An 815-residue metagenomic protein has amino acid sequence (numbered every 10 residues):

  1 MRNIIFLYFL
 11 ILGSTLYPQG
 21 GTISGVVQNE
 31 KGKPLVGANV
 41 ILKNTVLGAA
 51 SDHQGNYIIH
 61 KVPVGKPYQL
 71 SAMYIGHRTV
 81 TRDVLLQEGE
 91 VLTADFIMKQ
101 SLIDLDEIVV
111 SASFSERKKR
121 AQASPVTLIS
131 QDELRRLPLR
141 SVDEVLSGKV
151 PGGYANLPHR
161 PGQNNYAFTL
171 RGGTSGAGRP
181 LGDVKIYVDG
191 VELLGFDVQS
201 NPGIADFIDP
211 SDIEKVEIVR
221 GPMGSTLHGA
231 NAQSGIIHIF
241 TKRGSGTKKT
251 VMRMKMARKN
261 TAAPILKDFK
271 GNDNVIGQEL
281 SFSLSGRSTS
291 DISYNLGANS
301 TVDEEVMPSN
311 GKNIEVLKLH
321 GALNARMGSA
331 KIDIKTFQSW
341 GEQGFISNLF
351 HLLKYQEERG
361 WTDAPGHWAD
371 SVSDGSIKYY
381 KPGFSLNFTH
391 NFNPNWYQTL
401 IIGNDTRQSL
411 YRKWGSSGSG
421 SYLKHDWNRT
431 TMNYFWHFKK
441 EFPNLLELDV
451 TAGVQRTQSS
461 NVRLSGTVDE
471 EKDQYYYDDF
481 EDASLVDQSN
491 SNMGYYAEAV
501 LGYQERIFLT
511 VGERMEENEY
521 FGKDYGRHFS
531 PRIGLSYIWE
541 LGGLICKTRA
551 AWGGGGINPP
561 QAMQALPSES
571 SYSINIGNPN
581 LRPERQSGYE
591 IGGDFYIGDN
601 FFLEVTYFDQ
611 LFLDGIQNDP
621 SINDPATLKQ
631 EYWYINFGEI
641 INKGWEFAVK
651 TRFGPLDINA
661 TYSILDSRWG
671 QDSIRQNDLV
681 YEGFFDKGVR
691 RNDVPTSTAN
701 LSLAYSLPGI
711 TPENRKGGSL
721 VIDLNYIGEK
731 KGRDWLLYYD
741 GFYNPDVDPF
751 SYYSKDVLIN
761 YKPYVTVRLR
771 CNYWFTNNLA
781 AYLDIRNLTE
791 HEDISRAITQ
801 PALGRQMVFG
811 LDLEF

Functional and structural regions predicted by a protein language model:
Q28-K33, A38-K43, S71-R78, Q87 (+2 more regions): Short, acidic, small-residue-rich periplasmic hinge/interaction motif at the N-terminus of Gram-negative outer-membrane
Y57-H60, V191-R220: Short acidic/polar hinge/loop motifs at secondary-structure boundaries that mediate gating or recognition
E144-V191, K215, S225-K242: Extracytoplasmic beta-strand/coil segments of soluble accessory domains associated with Gram-negative outer-membrane
P264-S285, H367-N387, N391, N404 (+5 more regions): Outer-membrane beta-barrel transmembrane domain signature of Gram-negative proteins, especially the mid-to-C-terminal
S281, R429-N433, D482, Q488 (+6 more regions): Outer membrane beta-barrel strand-and-loop segments of large Gram-negative receptors, especially TonB-dependent
S285, N299, N324, I545-C546 (+1 more regions): Conserved C-terminal beta-signal and adjacent last beta-strands/turns of outer-membrane beta-barrel proteins
D303-H390, Q398, I402-T431, H437-P443 (+2 more regions): Flexible loop and strand-edge segments within Gram-negative outer membrane beta-barrel domains
L611, W633-K731: Gram-negative outer-membrane beta-barrel transporters
